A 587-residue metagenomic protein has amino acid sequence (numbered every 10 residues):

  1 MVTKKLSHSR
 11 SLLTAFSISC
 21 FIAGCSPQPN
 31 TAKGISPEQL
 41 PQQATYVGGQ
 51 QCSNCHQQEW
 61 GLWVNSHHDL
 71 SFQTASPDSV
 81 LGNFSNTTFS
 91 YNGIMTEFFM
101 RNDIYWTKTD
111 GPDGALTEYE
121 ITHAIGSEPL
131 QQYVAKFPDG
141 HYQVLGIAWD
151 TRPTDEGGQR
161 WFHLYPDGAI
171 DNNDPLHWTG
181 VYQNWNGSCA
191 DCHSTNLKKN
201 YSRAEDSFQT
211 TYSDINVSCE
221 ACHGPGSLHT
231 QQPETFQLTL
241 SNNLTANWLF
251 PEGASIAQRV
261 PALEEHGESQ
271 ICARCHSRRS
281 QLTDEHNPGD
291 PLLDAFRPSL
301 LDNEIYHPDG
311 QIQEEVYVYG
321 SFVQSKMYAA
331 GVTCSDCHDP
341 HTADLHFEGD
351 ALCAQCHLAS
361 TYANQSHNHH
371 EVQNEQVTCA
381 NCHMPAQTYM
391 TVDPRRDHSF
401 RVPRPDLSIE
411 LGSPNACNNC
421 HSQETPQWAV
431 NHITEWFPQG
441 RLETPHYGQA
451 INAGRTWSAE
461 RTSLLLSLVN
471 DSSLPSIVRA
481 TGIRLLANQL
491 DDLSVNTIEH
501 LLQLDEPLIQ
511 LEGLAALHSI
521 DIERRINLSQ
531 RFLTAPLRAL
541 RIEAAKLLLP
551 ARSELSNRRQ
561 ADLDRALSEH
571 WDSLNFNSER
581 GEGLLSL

Functional and structural regions predicted by a protein language model:
V2-L13: Bacterial N-terminal signal peptides that target proteins for export
I22-G24: C-terminal motif of bacterial Sec signal peptides marking the signal peptidase cleavage site
P29-S36, Q43-Y46, Q50, Q58-G126 (+7 more regions): Primarily the internal scaffold of c-type cytochrome electron-transfer domains, especially repeated/multiheme c-type
E156-G157, S188-C192: Long, basic N-terminal domains or extensions that often function in RNA/ssDNA interaction or organelle/cellular
P445-W457, I477-L490, H500, L508-I522 (+3 more regions): Structural detector for internal amphipathic alpha-helices that build alpha-solenoid repeat scaffolds
A459-V469, D491-Q503, D521-L533, E554-W571: Amphipathic alpha-helical scaffolding segments comprising HEAT/armadillo-like alpha-solenoid repeats
D471-L474, L502-L508, L533-A539, N575-S578: Short coil turns that connect the paired helices of HEAT/ARM alpha-solenoid repeats
P550-A551, R565-G583: Long alpha-helical HEAT/HEAT-like repeat alpha-solenoid scaffolds in very large eukaryotic proteins, especially those
